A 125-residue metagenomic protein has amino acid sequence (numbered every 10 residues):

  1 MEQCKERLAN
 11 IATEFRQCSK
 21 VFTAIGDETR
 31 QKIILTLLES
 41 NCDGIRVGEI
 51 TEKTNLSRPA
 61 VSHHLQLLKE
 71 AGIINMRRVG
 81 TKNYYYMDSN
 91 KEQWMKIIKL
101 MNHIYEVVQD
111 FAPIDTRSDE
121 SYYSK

Functional and structural regions predicted by a protein language model:
M1-C18, L38-E39, D88-K125: Amphipathic alpha-helical dimerization/coiled-coil segments that flank or bridge DNA-binding/regulatory modules
T13-S57, T81-Q93: N-terminal helix-turn-helix DNA-binding core of bacterial DNA-binding proteins
L35, H63-H64: Base-recognition residues in the alpha-helical recognition helix of bacterial helix-turn-helix
E52, H63, K69-E70: Alpha-helical residues within the helix-turn-helix
A60: Conserved H-loop
K69-G80, Y86-D88: Beta-hairpin "wing" of winged helix-turn-helix
